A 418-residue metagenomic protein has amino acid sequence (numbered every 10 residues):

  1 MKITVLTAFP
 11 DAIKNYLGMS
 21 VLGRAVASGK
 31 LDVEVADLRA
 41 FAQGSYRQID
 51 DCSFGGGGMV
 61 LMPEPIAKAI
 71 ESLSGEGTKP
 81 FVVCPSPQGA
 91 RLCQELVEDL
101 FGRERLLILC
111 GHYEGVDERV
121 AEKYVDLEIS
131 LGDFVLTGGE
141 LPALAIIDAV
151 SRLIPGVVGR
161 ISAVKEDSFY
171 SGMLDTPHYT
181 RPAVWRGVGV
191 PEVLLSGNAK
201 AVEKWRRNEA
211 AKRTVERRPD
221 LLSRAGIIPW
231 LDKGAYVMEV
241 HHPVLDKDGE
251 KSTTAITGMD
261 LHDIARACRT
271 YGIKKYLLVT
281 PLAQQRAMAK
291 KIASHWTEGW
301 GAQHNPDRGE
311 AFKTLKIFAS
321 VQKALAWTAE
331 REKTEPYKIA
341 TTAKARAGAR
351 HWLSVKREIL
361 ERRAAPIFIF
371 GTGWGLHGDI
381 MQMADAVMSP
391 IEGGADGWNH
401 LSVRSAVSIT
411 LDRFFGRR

Functional and structural regions predicted by a protein language model:
K2-E76, P80-F81, A145, K233-A343 (+2 more regions): RNA substrate-binding interface of SAM-dependent RNA methyltransferases
F9, G111, G371: Active-site glycine-centered loops adjacent to acidic/histidine catalytic or metal-binding residues that shape
S28, V150-L153, V157, N208-K212 (+4 more regions): Change "in soluble alpha/beta enzymes" to "in soluble alpha/beta proteins
I70-L131, L136, I317-R363: Internal catalytic-core helix/loop-beta-alpha segment that presents or stabilizes conserved functional determinants
Y113-G115, L141, W185, N198-A201 (+3 more regions): Short Gly/Pro-enriched loop/turn and capping motifs at secondary-structure junctions
V116, V120-F169, W374-R418: Structured adenosyl-cofactor binding patch, chiefly the S-adenosyl-L-methionine
F169-K233: Long, charged alpha-helical interface segments
P366-F368, W374-G375: A C-terminal functional module that forms or caps the active site or interfaces directly with catalytic machinery
